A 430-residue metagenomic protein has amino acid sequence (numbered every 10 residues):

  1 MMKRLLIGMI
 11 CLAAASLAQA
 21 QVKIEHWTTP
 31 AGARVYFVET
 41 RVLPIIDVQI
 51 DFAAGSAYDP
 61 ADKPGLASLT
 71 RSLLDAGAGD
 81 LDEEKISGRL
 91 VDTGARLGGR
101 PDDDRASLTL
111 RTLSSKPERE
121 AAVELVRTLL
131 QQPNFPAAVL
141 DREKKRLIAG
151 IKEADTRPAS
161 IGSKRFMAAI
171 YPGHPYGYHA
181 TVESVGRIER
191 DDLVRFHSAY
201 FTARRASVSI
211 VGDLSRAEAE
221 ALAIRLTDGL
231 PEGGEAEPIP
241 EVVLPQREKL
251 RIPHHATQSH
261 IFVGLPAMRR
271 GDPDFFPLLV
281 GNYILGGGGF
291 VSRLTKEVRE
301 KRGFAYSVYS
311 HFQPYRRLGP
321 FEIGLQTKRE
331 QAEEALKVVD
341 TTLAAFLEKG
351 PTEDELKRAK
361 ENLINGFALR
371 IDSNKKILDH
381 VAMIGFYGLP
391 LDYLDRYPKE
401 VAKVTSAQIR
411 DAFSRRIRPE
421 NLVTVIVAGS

Functional and structural regions predicted by a protein language model:
M1-L5: Positively charged n-region of N-terminal signal peptides that target proteins for export
A18-A20: Boundary at the C-terminal end of the N-terminal hydrophobic targeting segment
E25-P30, L250-H254: Short acidic-hydrophobic surface loop/beta-edge motif
Y36-V38, L43-L69, E83-T128, K144 (+6 more regions): M16 family metallopeptidases and their MPP-like homologs
G77-D80, L130-A138: Short, polar/flexible loop-turn hinges at active-site or ligand-entry regions and domain interfaces
Y176, T202-A203, S207-G271, I426-S430: An aromatic/glycine/proline-enriched structural segment found at the starts of mature extracellular/organellar domains
